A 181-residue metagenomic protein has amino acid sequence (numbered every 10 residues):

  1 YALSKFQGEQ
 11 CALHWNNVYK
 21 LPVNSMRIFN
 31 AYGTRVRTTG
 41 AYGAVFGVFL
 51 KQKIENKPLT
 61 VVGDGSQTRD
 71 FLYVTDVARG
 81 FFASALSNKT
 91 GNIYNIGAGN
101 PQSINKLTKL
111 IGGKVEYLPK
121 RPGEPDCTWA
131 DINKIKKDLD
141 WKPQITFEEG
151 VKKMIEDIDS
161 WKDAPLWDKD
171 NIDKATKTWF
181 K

Functional and structural regions predicted by a protein language model:
Y1-N24, F29, L50-E55: Active-site Tyr-X1-5-Lys
F6, A31-G47, K57, V62 (+4 more regions): Glycine/proline-rich active-site loop of Rossmann-fold NAD(P)-dependent oxidoreductases
G47-V61, G113-P119, N133: A short C-terminal helix-loop "cap" of Rossmann-like NAD(P)-dependent dehydrogenase/epimerase domains
V74, K106, R121-K142, E149-K153 (+1 more regions): Conserved C-terminal active-site "lid" loop/helix of NAD(P)H-dependent oxidoreductases that clamps the redox cofactor
A78, S87-P122, D131-I132: Mid/C-terminal beta-alpha module of Rossmann-like enzyme folds, strongest in SDR-family dehydrogenases/epimerases
F81-A85, T108-I111, I132, F147 (+1 more regions): Hydrophobic "lid"/C-terminal helical patch of Rossmann-like NAD(P)-dependent dehydrogenase/epimerase domains
F147-K181: Amphipathic terminal alpha-helices
